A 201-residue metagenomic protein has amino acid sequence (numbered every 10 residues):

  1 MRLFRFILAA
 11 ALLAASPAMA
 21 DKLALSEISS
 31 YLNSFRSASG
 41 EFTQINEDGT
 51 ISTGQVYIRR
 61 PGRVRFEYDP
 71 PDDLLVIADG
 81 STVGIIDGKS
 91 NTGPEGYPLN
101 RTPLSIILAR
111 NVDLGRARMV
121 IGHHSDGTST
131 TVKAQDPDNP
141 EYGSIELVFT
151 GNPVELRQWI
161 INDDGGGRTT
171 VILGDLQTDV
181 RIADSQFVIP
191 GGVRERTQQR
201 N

Functional and structural regions predicted by a protein language model:
M1-I7: Bacterial N-terminal signal peptides that target proteins for export
A15-P17: N-terminal signal peptide c-region/cleavage motif recognized by signal peptidases
A20-E27: Cleaved targeting-peptide boundary
S30-G49: A short, Trp-centered hydrophobic/proline-enriched beta-strand micro-motif
F35-S37, I51-T53, R59-P61, P71 (+6 more regions): Extracytoplasmic
N46-D48, K89-N91, G165: Solvent-exposed strand-loop boundary residues in beta-sheet-rich modules
T53-I106, T169, D175: An acidic-aromatic
G115-A117, I121, S125-Q199: Gly/Pro-enriched, hydrophobic low-complexity segments that function as extracytoplasmic propeptides/linkers
